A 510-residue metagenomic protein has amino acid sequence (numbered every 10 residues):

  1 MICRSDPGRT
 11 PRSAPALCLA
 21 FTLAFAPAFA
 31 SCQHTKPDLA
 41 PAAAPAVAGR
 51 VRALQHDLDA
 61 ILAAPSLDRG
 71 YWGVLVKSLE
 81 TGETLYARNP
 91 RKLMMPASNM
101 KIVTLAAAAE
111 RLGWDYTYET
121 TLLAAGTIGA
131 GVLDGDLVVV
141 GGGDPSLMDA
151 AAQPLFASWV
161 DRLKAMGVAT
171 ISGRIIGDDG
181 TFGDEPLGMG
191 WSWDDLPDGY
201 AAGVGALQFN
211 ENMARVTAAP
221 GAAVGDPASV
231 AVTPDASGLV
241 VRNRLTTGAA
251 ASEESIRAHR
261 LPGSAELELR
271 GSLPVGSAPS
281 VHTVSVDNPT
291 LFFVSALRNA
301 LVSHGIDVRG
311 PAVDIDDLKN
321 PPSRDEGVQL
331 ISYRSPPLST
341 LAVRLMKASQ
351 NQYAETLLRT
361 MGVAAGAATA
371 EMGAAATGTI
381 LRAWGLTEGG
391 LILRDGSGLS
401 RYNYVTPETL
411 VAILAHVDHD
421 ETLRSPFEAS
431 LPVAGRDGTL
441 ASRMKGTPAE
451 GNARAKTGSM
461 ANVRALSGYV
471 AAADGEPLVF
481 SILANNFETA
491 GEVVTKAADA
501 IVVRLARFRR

Functional and structural regions predicted by a protein language model:
M1-R12: N-terminal secretory signal peptides that target proteins for export/translocation
P15-A28: Bacterial N-terminal signal peptides
Q33-A64, E110-E388, A473, K496 (+2 more regions): Conserved serine DD-peptidase/penicillin-binding transpeptidase domain and beta-lactam-recognizing active-site
A64-R88, V313: A short, well-structured edge-of-sheet supersecondary motif
L85-A87, L358-R510: Small-residue-rich helix-loop
N89-M94, T283-V284, S397-S400: A short glycine/serine-rich beta->alpha loop
S98, I102-T104, A108, V139 (+9 more regions): Active-site-proximal alpha-helical segments within enzyme catalytic domains
